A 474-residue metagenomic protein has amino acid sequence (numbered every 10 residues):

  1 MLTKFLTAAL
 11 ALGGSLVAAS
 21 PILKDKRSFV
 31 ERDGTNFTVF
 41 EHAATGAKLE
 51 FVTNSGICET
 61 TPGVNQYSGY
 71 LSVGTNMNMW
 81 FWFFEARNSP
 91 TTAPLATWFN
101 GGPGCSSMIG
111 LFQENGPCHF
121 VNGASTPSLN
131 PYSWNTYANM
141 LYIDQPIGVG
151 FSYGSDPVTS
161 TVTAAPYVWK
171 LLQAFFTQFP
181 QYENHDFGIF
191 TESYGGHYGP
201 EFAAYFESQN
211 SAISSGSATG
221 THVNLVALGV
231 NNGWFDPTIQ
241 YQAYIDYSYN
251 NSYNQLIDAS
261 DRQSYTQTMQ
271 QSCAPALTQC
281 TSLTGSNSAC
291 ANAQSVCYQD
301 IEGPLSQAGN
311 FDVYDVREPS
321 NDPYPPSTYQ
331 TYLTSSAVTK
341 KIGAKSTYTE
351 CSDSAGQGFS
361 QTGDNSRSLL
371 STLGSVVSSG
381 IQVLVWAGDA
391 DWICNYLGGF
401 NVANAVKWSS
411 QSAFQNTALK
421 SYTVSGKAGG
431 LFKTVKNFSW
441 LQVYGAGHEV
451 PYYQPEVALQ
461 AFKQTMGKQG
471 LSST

Functional and structural regions predicted by a protein language model:
L2-T474: Terminal and linker regions of secretory-pathway proteins
